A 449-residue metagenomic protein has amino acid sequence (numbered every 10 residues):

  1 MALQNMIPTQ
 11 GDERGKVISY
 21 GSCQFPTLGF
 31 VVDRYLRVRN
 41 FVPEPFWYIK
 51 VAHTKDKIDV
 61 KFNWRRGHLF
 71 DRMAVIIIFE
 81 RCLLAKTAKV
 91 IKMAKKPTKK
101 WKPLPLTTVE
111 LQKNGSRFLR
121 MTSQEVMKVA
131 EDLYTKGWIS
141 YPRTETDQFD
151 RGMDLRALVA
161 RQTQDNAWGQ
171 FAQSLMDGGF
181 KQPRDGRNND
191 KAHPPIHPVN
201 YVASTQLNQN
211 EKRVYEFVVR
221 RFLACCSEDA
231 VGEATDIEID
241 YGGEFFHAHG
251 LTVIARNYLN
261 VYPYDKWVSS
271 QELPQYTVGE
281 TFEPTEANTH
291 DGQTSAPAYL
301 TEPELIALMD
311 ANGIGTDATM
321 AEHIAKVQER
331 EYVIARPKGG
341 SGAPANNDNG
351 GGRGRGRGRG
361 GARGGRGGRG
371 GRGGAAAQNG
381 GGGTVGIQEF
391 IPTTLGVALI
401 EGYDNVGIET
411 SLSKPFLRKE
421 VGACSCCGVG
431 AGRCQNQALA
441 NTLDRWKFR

Functional and structural regions predicted by a protein language model:
M1-R449: Core catalytic DNA strand-manipulation module of type IA topoisomerases
